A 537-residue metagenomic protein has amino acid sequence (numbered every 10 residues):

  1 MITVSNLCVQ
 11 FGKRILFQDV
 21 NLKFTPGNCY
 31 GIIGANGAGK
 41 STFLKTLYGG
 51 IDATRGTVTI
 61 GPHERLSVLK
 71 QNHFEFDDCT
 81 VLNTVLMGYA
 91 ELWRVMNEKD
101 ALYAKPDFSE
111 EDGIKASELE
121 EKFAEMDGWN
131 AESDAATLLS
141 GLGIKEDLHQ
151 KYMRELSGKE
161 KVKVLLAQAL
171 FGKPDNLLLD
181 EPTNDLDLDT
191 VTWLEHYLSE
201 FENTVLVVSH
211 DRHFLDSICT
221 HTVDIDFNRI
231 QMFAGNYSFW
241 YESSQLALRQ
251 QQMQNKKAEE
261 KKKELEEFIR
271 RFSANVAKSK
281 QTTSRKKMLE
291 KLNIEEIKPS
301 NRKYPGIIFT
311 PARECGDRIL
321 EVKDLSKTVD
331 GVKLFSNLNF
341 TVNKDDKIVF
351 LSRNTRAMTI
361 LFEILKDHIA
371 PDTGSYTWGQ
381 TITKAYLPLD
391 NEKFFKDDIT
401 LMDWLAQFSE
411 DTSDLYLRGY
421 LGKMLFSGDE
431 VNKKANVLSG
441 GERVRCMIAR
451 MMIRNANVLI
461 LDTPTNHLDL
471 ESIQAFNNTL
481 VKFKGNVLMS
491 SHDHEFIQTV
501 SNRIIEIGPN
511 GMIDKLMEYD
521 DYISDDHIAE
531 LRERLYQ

Functional and structural regions predicted by a protein language model:
M1-N255, A312-Q537: ABC ATP-binding cassette signature C-motif
Y103, Y241, R270-S273, A277 (+1 more regions): A structural signal for long alpha-helical coiled-coils and helix-turn connectors that form the cytosolic signaling
G113-A116, L186, T283-I294: Extended non-transmembrane interhelical loops and adjacent amphipathic helices of multipass membrane proteins
A136-L142, E267-R271, K287-L292: Short amphipathic coiled-coil heptad-repeat segments
Q251-R271, K278-K287, K303, D526-Q537: ABC ATPase nucleotide-binding domains
A277-Q281, K291-N301, T377: Proline-centered turn/helix-capping motifs that create local helix->coil transitions or kinks
I297-E321: Amphipathic heptad-repeat alpha-helical coiled-coil/stalk segments that mediate oligomerization, filament/stalk
